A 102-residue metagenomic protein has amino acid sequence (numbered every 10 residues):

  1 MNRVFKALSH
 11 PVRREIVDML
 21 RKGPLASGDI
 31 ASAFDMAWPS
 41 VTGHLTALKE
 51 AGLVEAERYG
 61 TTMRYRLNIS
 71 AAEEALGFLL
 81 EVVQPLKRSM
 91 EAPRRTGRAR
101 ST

Functional and structural regions predicted by a protein language model:
N2-S40, Y59-A72: N-terminal helix-turn-helix DNA-binding core of bacterial DNA-binding proteins
L8-P11, T42, G77, P85: Intrinsically disordered, low-complexity regions enriched for glutamine and histidine
D18, L45-T46: Core alpha-helical elements of the protein kinase catalytic domain, predominantly the helix directly N-terminal
S32, G43, K49-E50: Alpha-helical residues within the helix-turn-helix
F34, W38, L45, L76 (+1 more regions): Short amphipathic alpha-helical/adjacent loop interface patches that line ligand and macromolecule-binding sites
I69-T102: Amphipathic alpha-helical dimerization/coiled-coil segments that flank or bridge DNA-binding/regulatory modules
